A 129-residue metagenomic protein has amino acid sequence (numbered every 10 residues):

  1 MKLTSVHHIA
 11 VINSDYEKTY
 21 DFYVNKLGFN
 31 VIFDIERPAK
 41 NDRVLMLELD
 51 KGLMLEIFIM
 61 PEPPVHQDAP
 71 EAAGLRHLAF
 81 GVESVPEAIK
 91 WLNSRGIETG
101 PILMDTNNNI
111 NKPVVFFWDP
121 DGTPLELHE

Functional and structural regions predicted by a protein language model:
M1-K18, L75-L78: N-terminal beta-strand motif that seeds the catalytic metal site of vicinal oxygen chelate
K2, I89-E129: Vicinal oxygen chelate
S5, N41-R43, G74, N111: Exposed loop/turn and edge beta-strand positions of beta-sandwich/beta-sheet ligand-binding modules
V11-M54: Core segments of cupin and vicinal oxygen chelate
I32-F33, D42, E62-D68, P101-I102 (+1 more regions): A short, acidic/glycine-rich surface segment
D50-M54, E62-P63, V85: Short, charged/polar surface micro-motifs in flexible loops or helix N-caps
E56-F58, E126: Conserved beta-strand in the GNAT
E71, L78-P86: Mid-chain, well-packed structural core segment of small domains
